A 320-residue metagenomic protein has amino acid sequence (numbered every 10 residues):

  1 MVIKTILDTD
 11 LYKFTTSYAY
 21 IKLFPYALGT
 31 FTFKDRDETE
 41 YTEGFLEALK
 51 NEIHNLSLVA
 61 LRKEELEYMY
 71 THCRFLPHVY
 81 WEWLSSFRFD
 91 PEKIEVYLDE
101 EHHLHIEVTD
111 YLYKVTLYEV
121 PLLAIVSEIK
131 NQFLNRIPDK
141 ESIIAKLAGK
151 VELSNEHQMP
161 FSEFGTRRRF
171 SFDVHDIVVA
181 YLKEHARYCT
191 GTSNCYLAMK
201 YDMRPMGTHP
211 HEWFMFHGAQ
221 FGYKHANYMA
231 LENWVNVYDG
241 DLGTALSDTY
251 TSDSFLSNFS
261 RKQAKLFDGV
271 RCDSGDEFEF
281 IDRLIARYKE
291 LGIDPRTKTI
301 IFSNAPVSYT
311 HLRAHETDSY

Functional and structural regions predicted by a protein language model:
M1-A226, N236: Ordered alpha/beta subdomains of enzyme catalytic regions
D110, T166-F170, T249-D253, D276 (+1 more regions): Active-site-proximal loop/turn and secondary-structure-junction residues that shape catalytic pockets, frequently
S162-T166, P205-T208, G243-S247, D268-V270 (+1 more regions): Hydrophobic faces of well-ordered beta-strands that scaffold small-molecule active sites in alpha/beta enzyme cores
A198, V270, A314: Conserved, mostly hydrophobic/aromatic
P210-I281: Glycine- and Gly-Pro-enriched alpha-helical subdomains that act as flexible, kink-prone "lid/hinge" or packing modules
E290-P295: Short helix-capping segments at alpha-helix termini
K298-L312: Catalytic alpha/beta core domains of metabolic enzymes, predominantly
T310-H311, H315-Y320: Conserved small/polar residues in nucleotide/adenosyl-binding loops
